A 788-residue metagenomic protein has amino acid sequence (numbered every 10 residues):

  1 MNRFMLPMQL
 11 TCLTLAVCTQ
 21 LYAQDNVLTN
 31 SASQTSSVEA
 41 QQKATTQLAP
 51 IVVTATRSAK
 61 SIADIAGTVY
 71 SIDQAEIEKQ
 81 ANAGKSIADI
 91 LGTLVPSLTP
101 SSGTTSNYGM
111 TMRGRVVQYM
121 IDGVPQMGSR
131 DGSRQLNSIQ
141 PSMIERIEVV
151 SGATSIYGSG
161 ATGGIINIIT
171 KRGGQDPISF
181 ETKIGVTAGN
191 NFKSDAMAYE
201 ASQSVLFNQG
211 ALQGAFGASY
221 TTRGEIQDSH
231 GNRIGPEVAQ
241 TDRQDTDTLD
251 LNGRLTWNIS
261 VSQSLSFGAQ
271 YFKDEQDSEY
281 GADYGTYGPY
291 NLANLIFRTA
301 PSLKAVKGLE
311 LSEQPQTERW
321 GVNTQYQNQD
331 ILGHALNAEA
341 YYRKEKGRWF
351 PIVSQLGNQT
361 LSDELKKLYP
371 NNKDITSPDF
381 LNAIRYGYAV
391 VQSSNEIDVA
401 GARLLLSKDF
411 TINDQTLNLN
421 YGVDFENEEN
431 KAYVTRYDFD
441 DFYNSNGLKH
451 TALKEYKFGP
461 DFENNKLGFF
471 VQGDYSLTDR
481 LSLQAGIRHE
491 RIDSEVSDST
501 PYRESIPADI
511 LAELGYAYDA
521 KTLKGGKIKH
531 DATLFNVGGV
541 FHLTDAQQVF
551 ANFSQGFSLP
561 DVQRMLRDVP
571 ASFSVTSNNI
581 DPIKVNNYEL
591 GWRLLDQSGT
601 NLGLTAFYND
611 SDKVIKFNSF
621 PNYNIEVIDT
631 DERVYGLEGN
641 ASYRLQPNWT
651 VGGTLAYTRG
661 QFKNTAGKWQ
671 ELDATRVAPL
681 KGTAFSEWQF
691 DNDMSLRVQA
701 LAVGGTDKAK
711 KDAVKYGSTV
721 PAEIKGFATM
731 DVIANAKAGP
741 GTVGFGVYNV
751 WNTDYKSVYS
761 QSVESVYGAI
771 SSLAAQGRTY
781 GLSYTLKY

Functional and structural regions predicted by a protein language model:
L28, K183, S407-K408, T478-D479 (+5 more regions): Gram-negative outer-membrane beta-barrel transporters
T54, A88-P125, E145: Extracytoplasmic beta-strand/coil segments of soluble accessory domains associated with Gram-negative outer-membrane
G109, V124-S151, Q203: Short acidic/polar hinge/loop motifs at secondary-structure boundaries that mediate gating or recognition
P141-E181, K787: A beta-strand signature from Gram-negative outer-membrane beta-barrel systems, especially the internal plug domain
K193-D228, N232-Y280, E318-V322, N413 (+1 more regions): Transmembrane beta-barrel wall of Gram-negative outer-membrane proteins
N258, S262-F272, L311-I506, D596 (+4 more regions): Face-selective signature of the C-terminal outer-membrane beta-barrel domain
Q325-Q329, A335-V353, V540-H542, Q548-P560 (+6 more regions): Membrane-embedded beta-barrel scaffold of Gram-negative outer-membrane proteins
A702-K711, N735-Y788: C-terminal beta-signal and adjacent terminal beta-strands/loops of Gram-negative outer-membrane beta-barrel proteins
